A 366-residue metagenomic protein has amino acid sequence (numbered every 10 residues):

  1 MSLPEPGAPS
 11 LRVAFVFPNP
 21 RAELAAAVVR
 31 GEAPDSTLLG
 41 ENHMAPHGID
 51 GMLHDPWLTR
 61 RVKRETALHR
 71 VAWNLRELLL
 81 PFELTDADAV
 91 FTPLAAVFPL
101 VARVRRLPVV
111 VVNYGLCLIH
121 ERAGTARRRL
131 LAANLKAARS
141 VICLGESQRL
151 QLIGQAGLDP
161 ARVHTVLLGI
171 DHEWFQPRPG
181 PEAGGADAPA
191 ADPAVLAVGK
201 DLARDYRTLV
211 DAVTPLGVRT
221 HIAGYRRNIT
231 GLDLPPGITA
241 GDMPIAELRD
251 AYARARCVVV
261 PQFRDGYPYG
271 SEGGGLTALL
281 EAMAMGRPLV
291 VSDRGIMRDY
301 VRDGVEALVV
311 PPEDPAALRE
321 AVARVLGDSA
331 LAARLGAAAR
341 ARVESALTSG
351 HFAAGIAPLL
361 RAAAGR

Functional and structural regions predicted by a protein language model:
V28-A33, A186-A246: Conserved catalytic-core segment of nucleotide-activated headgroup transferases in glycan assembly
L78-T85, E121-V141: Membrane-proximal helix-turn-helix segments that form the acceptor-binding/catalytic region of lipid-linked
R139-I153, L158-P177, P181, A186 (+1 more regions): Donor nucleotide-sugar binding/catalytic pocket of nucleotide-sugar-dependent glycosyltransferases
K200, D303-G304, L308-P315, R324-A330: Conserved acidic donor-binding segment of nucleotide-sugar-dependent glycosyltransferases
G231-L232, D293-G304, L308-V309: Short acidic/histidine- and often glycine-rich active-site loop of Leloir-type glycosyltransferases that engages
A253-E272, R287-P288: Acidic donor-binding loop of glycosyltransferase active sites
E281-A284, P288-V291, V301: Short hydrophobic beta-strand element within catalytic cores of glycosyltransferases and related nucleotide-activated
A317, R324, L331-A346, F352-G355: A short, well-ordered alpha-helix in the C-terminal region of glycosyltransferases
